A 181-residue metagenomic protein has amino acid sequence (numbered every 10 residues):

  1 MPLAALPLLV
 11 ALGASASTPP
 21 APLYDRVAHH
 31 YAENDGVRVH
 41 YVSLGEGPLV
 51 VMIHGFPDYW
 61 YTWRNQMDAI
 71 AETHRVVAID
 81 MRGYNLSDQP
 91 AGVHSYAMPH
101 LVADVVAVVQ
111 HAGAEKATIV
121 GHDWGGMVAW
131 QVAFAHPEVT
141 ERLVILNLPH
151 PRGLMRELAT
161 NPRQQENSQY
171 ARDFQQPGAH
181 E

Functional and structural regions predicted by a protein language model:
L3-L49, E72-H74, E115: Alpha/beta-hydrolase fold catalytic core
A14, R64, G92-H94: N-terminal low-complexity, intrinsically disordered patches enriched in charged
P19-V27, R38-V39, L44, V77 (+2 more regions): Flexible "cap/lid" subdomain of the alpha/beta-hydrolase fold that forms the substrate-access gate
Y31, W60-W63, W124, W130: A residue-identity detector for tryptophan
V37, S43-D88: Conserved HGGG/HGGXW glycine-rich cap/lid loop of the alpha/beta-hydrolase fold
